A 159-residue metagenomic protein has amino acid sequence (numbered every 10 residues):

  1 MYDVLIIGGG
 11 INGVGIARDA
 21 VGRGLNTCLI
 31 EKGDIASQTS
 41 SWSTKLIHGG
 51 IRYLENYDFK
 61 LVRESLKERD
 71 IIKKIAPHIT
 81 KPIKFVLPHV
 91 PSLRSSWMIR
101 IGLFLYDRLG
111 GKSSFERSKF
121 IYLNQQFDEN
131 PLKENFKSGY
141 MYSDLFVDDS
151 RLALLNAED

Functional and structural regions predicted by a protein language model:
M1-N12, C28: Beta1/beta-strand and adjacent pyrophosphate-binding region of the FAD-binding site in flavoprotein oxidoreductases
M1-V4, R18-R23: Extreme N-terminal leader/targeting segments of oxidoreductases
N12, W42-L46, L152: Catalytic-loop motifs flanking and including active-site residues across diverse enzymes
V21-S41: Glycine-rich FAD pyrophosphate-binding loop
K45-E129: Dinucleotide-binding Rossmann-like beta1-alpha1 core, especially the glycine-rich loop that anchors the ADP
F127-D159: Helix-loop-beta segment of a Rossmann-like dinucleotide-binding subdomain
